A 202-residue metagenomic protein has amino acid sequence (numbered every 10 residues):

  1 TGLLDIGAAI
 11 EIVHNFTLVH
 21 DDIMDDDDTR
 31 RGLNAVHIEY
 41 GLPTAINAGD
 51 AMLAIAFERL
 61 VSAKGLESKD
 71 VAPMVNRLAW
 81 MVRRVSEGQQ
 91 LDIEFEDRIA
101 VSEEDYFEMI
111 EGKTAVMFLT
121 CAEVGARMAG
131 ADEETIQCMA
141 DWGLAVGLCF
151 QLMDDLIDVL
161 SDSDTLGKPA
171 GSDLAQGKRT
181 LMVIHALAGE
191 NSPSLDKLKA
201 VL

Functional and structural regions predicted by a protein language model:
T1-L195: Mg2+-dependent prenyl diphosphate-binding active-site environment of isoprenoid biosynthetic enzymes
D196-L202: A mobile "lid/hinge" subdomain adjacent to the ATP/sugar-phosphate binding pocket shared across diverse ATP-dependent
